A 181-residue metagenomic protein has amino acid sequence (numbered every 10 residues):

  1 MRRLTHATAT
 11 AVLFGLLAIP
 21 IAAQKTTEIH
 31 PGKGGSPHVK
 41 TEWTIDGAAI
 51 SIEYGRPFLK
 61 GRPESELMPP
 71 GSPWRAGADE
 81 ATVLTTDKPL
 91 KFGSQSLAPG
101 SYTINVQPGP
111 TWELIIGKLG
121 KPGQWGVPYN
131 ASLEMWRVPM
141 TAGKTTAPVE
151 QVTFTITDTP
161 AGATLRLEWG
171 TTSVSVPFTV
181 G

Functional and structural regions predicted by a protein language model:
M1-T5: Positively charged n-region of N-terminal signal peptides that target proteins for export
A9-P20: Bacterial N-terminal signal peptides
A18-V39, K88-L90, Q95-G100: Short, charged N-terminal helix-start/capping segments
Q24-S72, K121-G181: Primarily secretory-pathway and cell-envelope proteins
W74-G123: Mid-length scaffold segments of soluble, non-membrane domains
